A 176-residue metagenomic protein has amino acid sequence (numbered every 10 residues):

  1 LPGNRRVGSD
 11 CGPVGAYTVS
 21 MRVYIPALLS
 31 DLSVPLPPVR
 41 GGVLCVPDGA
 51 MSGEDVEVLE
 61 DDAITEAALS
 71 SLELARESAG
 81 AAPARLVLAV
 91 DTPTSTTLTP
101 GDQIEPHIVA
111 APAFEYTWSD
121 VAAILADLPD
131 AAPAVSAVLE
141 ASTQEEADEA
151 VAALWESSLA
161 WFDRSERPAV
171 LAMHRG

Functional and structural regions predicted by a protein language model:
L1-S20: Short, Lys/Arg-enriched N-terminal segments with co-localized hydrophobic residues within the first ~10-30 amino acids
T18, P37, A79-P83: A generic structural signal for short, non-catalytic loop/turn and secondary-structure boundary residues
S20-P47: Short, extreme N-terminal segment that most often corresponds to the first beta-strand
P38-S70: Conserved, aromatic- and glycine-enriched, well-ordered alpha/beta core segments that occur as contiguous structural
E57-D120: Ordered, amphipathic secondary-structure segments that act as subunit-interaction surfaces in large macromolecular
T96-G176: Glycine-rich, aromatic-bearing surface loops/beta-hairpins
